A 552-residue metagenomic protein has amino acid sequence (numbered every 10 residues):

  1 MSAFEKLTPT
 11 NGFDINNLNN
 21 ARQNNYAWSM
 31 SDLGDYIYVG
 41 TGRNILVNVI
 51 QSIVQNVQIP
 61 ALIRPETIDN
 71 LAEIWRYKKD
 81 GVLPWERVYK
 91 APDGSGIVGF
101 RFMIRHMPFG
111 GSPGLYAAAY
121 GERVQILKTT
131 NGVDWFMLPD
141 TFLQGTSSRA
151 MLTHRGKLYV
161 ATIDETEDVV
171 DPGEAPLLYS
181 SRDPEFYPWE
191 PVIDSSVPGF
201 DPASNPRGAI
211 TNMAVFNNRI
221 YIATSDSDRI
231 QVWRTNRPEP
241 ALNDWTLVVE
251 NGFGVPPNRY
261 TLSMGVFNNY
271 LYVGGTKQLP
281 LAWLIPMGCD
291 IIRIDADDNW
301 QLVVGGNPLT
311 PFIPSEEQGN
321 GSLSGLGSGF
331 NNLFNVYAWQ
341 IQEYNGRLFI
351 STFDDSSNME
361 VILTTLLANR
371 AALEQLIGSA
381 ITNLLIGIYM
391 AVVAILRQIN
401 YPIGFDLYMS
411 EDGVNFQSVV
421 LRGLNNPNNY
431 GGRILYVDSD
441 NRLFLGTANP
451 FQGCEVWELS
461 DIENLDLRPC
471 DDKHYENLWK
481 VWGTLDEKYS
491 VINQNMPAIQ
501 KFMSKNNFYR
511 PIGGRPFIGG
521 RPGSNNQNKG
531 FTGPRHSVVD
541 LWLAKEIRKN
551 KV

Functional and structural regions predicted by a protein language model:
M1-N25, D32, Y36, I45-R105 (+11 more regions): Trp- and S/T/G-rich repeat-edge/linker motifs of beta-rich repeat architectures
T41, T162, T352: A well-structured
G275, I350-F353, T447: Long compositionally biased, domain-poor regions of proteins
E343: C-terminal substrate/ligand-recognition segments
D471-K551: Long, low-complexity repeat tracts used as extracellular stalks/passenger repeats and O-glycosylation platforms
